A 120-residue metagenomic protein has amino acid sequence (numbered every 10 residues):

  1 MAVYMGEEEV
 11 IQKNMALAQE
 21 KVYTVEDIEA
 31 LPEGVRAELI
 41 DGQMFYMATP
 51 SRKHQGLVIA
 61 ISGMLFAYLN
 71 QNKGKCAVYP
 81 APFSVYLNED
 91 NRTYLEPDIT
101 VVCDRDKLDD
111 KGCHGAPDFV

Functional and structural regions predicted by a protein language model:
M1-V120: Gly/Pro/Ser/Thr-rich low-complexity, intrinsically disordered segments predominantly at protein N-termini
